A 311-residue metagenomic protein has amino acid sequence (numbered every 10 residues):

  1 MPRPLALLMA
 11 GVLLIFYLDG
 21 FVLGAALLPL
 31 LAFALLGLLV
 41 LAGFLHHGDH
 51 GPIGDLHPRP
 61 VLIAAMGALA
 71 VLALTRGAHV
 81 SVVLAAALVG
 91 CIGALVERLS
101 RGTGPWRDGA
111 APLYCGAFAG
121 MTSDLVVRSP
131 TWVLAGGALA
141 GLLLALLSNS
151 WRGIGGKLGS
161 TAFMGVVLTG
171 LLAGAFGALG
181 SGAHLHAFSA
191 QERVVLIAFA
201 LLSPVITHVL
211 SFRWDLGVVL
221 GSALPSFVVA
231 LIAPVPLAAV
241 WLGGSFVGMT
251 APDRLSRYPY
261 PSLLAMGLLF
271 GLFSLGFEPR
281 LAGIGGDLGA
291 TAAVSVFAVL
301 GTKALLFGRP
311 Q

Functional and structural regions predicted by a protein language model:
M1-A42, I53-A65, V71-L72, G77-A87 (+4 more regions): C-terminal transmembrane helix-loop-helix hairpin of multi-pass membrane proteins
G48-P52: Glycine-rich, hydrophobic membrane-spanning regions of integral membrane proteins that mediate transport
